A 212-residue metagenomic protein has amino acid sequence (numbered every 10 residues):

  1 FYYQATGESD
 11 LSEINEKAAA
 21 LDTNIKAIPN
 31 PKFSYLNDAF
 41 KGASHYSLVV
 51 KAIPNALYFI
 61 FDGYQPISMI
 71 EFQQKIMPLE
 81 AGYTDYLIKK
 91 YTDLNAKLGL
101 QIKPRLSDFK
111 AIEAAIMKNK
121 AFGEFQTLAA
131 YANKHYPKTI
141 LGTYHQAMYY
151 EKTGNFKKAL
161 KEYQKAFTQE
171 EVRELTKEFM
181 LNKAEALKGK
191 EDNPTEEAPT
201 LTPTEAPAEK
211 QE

Functional and structural regions predicted by a protein language model:
F1-S34, A39: The feature captures the conserved acid-bearing segment of alpha/beta-hydrolase catalytic domains
A19, P29-Y86, T92, L98-G99: C-terminal catalytic histidine-bearing segment of alpha/beta-hydrolase fold enzymes
I102, L106, G123, I140-L141 (+1 more regions): Helix-start (N-cap) detector for alpha-helical repeat units in TPR-like alpha-solenoids, especially tetratricopeptide
A114, M148-E151, E185-A186: Residue-level recognition of tetratricopeptide repeat
N119, T153, K190-E191: Structural motif corresponding to the intra-repeat A-B loop/turn of tetratricopeptide repeats
